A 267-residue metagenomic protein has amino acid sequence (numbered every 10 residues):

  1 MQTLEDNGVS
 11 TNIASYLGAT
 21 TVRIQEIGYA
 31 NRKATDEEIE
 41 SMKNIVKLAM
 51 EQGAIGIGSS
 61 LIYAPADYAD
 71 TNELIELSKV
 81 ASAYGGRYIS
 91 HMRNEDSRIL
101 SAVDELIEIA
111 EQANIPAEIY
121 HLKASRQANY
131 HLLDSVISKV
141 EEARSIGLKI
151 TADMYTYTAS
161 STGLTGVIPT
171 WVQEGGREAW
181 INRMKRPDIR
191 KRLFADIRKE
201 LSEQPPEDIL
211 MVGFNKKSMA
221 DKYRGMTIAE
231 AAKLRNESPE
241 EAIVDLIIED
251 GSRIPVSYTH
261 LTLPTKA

Functional and structural regions predicted by a protein language model:
M1-G56, L148-I150: Divalent-metal coordination cores built from histidine and acidic residues
N7, D36-K43, T71, L100 (+5 more regions): Electropositive phosphate-/nucleotide-binding environments in soluble metabolic enzymes
S15-G18, G53, H91, D153 (+2 more regions): Residue-level detector of functionally special positions within alpha-helical transmembrane segments of multi-pass
G28-D36, A66-D67, I89-S90, V256-S257: Glycine-rich tight-turn/loop motif centered on a GG-T
I45-V172: Functional cores that coordinate and move charged inorganic groups
A143-S257: Hard-cation-handling environments
T259-T265: Conserved small/polar residues in nucleotide/adenosyl-binding loops
